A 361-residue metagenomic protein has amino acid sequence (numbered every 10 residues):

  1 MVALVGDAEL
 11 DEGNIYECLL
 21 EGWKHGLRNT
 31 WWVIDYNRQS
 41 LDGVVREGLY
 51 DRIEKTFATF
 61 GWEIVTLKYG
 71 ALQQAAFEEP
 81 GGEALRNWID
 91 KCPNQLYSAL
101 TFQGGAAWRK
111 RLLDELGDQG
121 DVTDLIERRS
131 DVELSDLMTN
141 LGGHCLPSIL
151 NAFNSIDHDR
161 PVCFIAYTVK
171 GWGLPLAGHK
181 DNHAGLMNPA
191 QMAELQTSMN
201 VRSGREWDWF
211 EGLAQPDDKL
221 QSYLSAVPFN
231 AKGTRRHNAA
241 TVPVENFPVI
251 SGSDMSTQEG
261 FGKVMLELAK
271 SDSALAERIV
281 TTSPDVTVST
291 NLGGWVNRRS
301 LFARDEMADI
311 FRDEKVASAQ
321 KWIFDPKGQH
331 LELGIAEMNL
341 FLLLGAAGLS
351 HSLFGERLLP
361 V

Functional and structural regions predicted by a protein language model:
M1-V2, L125, S130-N140, P147 (+1 more regions): Thiamine diphosphate
V2-V5, G13, V33-D35, V65-L67 (+5 more regions): Generic beta-strand/beta-sheet core signal
E9-E12, R38-D42, L72-A76, K170-L174 (+4 more regions): Flexible loop/turn segments at secondary-structure boundaries
E12-D35: A short alpha/beta connector and helix-capping loop motif
E17-W23, G48-L49, H179-N182, K270 (+2 more regions): Short, solvent-exposed amphipathic alpha-helical segments in soluble enzyme and RNA/protein-processing domains
W23-K24, A58, D157, S352: Anion (oxyanion) recognition and catalysis
G26-T30, G61, E356-L358: Short glycine-/polar-rich loops that comprise or flank the Walker A/P-loop and associated switch/sensor motifs
Y36-M255: Long, well-ordered, tryptophan-enriched scaffold segments
